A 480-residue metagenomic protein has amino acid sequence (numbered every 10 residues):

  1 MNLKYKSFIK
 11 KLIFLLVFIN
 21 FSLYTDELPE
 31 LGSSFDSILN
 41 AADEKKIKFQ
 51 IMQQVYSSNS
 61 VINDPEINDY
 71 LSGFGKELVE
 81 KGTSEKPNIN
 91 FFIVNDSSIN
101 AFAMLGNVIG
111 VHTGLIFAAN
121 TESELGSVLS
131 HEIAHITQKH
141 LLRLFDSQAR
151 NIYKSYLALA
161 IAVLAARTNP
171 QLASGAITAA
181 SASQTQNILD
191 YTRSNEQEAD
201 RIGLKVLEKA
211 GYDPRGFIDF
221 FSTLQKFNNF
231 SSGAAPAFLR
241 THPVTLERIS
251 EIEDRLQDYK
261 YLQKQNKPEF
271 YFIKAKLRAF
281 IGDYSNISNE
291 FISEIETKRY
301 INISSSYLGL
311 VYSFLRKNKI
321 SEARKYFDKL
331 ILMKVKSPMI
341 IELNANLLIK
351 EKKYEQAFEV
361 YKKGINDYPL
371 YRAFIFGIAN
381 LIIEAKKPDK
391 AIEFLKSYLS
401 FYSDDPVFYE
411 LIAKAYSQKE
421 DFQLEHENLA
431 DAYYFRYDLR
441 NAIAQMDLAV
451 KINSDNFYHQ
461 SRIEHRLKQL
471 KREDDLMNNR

Functional and structural regions predicted by a protein language model:
N2-I13: Bacterial N-terminal signal peptides that target proteins for export
F21-F102, F227-N229, N289, D328 (+6 more regions): Hydrophobic or amphipathic, alpha-helical segments that drive membrane association/targeting
D26, L31-I38, F49, V61-N63 (+7 more regions): Extracytoplasmic and endomembrane cell-envelope/extracellular-matrix remodeling and assembly machinery
V111, S127-H135, K139-H140, A199: Active-site recognition of the HExxH zinc-binding catalytic motif
T113-S127, Y191: Short pre-active-site segment immediately N-terminal to the catalytic Zn-binding motif
S123, I133-R150, T168: Catalytic Zn2+-binding segment of zinc metalloproteases
Y153-T168, G175-N187: Membrane-active amphipathic alpha-helices enriched in small hydrophobic residues
